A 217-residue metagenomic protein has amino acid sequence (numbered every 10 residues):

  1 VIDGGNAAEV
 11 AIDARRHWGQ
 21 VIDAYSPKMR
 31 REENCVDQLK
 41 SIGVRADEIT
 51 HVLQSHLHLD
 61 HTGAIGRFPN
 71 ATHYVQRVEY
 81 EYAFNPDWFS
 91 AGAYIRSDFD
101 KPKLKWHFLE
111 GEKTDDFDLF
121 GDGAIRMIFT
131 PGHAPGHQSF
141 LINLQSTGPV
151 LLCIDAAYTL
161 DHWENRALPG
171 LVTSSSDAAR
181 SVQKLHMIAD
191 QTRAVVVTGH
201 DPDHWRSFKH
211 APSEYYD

Functional and structural regions predicted by a protein language model:
V1-C35, S139-A157: Conserved beta-strand hairpin/beta-sheet module of binuclear metal-dependent hydrolase folds, prominently
G4-A7, L57, E79, H133-A134 (+2 more regions): Active-site metal-binding loops of divalent metal-dependent hydrolases
R15-V75: Active-site metal-binding motif and surrounding structural segment of the metallo-beta-lactamase
Y25-E48, Q76-F129, S176-R193: Metallo-beta-lactamase
Q54-T62, P131-G132, R206-D217: Short, electropositive alpha-helical surface patch
Y74-V75, F84-A93, K101, H162-L168 (+1 more regions): C-terminal/domain-terminus segments
F117-G121, L141-N143, G148-V150, L160 (+1 more regions): Divalent-metal (often Zn2+) His-rich catalytic cores of metallo-beta-lactamase-fold enzymes
C153-D177, S181: A hydrophobic, small-residue-rich beta->alpha segment in the mid-to-C-terminal subdomain of diverse proteins
